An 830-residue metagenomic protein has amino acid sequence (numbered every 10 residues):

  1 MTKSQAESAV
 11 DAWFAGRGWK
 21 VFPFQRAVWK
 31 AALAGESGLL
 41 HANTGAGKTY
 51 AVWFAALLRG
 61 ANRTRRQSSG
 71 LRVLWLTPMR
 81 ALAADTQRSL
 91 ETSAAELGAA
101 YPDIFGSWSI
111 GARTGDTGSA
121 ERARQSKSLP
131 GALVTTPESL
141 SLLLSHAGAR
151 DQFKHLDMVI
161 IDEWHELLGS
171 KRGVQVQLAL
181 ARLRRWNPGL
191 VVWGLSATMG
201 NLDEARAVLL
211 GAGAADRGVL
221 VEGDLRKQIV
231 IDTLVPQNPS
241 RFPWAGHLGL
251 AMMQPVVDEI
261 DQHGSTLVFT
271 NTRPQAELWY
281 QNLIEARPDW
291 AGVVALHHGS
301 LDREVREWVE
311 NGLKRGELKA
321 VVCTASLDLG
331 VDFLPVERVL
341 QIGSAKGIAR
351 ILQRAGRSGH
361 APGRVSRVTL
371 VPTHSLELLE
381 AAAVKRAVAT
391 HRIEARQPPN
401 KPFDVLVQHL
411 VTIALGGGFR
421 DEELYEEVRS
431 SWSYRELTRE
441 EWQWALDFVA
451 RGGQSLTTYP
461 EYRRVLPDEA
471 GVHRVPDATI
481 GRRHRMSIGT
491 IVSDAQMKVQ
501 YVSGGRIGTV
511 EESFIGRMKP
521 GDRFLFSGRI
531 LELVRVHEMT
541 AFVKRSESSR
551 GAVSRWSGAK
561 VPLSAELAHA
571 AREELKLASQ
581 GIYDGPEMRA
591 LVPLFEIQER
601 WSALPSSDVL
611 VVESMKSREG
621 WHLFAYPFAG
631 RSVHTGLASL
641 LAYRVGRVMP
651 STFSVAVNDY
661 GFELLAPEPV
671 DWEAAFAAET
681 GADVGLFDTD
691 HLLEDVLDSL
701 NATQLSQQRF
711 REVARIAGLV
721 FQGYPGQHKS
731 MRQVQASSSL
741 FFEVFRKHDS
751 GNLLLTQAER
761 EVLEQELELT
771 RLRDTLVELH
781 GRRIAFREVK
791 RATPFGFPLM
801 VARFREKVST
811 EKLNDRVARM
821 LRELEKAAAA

Functional and structural regions predicted by a protein language model:
T2-S4, S8-A15, K20-A46, A51-A470: Helicase motor core with emphasis on the C-terminal RecA-like subdomain
A32, I491-S493, M518, L525: Short, well-ordered loop/turn sites that connect or cap secondary structure elements
Y425-Q496, V510-E511, S554-R555, P562-A830: Extended, highly charged accessory segments
K498-Y501, K544: Short, acidic/hydrophobic/Gly-rich beta-strand patch recurrent on exposed beta strands that often constitutes part
G504-R523: A conserved acidic, glycine/proline-rich C-terminal tail/linker
R529-V536: Short beta-strand-centered aromatic/proline hotspots
H537-S554: Short, solvent-exposed secondary-structure boundary/capping segments
